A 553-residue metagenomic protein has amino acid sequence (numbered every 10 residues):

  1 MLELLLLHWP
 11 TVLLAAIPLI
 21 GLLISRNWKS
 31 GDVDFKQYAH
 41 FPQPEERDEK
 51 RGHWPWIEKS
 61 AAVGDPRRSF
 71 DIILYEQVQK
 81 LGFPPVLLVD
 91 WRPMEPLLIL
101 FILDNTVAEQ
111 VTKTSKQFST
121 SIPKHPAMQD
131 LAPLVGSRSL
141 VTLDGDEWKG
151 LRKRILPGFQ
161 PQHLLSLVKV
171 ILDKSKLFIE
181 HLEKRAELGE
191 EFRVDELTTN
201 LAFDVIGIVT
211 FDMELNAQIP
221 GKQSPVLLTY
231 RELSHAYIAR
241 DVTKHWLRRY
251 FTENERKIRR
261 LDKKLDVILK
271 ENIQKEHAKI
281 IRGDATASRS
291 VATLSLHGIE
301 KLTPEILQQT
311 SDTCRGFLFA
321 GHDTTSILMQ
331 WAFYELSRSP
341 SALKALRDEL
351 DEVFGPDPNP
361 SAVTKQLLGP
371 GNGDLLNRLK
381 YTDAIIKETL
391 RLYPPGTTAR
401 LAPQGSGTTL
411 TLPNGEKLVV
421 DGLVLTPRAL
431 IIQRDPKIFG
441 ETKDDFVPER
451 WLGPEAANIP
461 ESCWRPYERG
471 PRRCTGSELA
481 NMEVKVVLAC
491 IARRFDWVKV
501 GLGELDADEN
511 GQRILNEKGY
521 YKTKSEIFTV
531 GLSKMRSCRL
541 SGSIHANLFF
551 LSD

Functional and structural regions predicted by a protein language model:
L2-L6, T529-D553: C-terminal helix/juxtamembrane-tail motif
L2-S137, V141, D146-G150, L165 (+5 more regions): N-terminal membrane-proximal hinge/A-helix region immediately C-terminal to the signal-anchor transmembrane segment
A61-G82, A362-N414: Conserved cytochrome P450 K-helix E-x-x-R motif and the immediately C-terminal K′/meander segment
T120-A132, S166-M329, A345, L350 (+2 more regions): Cytochrome P450 heme-thiolate monooxygenase catalytic core
T324-S337, V487: Short, small-residue alpha-helix embedded
P340-A342, P460, S477-T529: Cytochrome P450 heme-binding "Cys pocket" and the immediately downstream C-terminal segment
L346, T389, G422, F446 (+2 more regions): Hydrophobic, well-ordered secondary-structure elements that form the walls of internal hydrophobic environments
P427-E455: Conserved cytochrome P450 K-helix/beta-meander segment immediately N-terminal to the heme-binding cysteine loop
